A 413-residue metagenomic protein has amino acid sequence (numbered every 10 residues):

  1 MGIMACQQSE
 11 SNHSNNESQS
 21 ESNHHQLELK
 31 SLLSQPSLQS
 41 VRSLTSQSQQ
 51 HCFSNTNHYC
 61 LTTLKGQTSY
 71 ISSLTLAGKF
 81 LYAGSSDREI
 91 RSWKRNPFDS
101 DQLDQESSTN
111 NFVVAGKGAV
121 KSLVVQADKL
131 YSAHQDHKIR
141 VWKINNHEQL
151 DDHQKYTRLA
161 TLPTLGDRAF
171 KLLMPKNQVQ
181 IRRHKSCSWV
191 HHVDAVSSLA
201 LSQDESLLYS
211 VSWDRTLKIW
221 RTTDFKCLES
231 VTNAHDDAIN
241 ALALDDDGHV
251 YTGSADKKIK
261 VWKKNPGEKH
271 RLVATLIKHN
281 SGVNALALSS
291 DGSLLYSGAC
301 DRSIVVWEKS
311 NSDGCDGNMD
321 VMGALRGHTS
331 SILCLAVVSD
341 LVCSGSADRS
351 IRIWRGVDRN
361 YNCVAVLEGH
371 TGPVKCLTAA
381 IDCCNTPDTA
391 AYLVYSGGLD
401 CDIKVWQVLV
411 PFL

Functional and structural regions predicted by a protein language model:
M1-S73, G78-F80, R91, P97-D99 (+2 more regions): Intrinsically disordered, low-complexity acidic/Ser/Thr/Pro-rich linker and tail segments in large eukaryotic scaffolds
L64-I71, F112-V120, T164-F170, I181-R182 (+5 more regions): WD40/WD-repeat beta-propeller blade N-cap
L76-G78, V125-A127, Q203-D204, D245-D247 (+3 more regions): Residue-level detector of Asp-centered blade-edge/turn motifs that repeat once per structural unit in beta-propeller
G84-D87, A133-D136, V211-D214, T252-K258 (+3 more regions): Conserved strand-to-loop turn within each blade of WD40 beta-propeller repeats
I90-K94, I139-K143, V211, L217-R221 (+4 more regions): WD40-repeat beta-propellers
K375-L413: Blade-level signature of beta-propeller repeat domains, shared across WD40, Kelch, NHL, RCC1 and BNR/Asp-box propellers
